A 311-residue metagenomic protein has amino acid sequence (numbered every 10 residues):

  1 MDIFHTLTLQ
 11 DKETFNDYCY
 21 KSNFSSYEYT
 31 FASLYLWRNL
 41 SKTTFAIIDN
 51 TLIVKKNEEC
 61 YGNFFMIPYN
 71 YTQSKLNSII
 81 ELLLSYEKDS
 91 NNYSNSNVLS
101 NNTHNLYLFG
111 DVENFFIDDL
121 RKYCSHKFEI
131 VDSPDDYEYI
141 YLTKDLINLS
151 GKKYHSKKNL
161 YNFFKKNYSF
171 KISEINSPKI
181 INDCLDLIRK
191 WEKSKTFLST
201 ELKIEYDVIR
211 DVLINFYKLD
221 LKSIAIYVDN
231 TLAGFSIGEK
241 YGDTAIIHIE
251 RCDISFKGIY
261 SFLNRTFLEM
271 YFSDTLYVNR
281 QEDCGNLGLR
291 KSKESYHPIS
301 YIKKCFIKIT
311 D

Functional and structural regions predicted by a protein language model:
M1-N50, T200: Amide-forming acyltransferase catalytic core, primarily the GNAT-like/NAT-type and related acyltransferase folds
F15, F164, K293: A residue-level signal for conserved active-site and pocket-lining positions in enzyme catalytic cores
F31-F115, Y227-F256: Conserved donor-binding loop and adjoining core beta-sheet/short helix segment in diverse acyl/aminoacyl transferases
Y107-L108, S173, Y277-R280: Short catalytic-loop micro-motif centered on adjacent basic/acidic residues
F115-I130, N159, G285-Y301: Conserved active-site alpha-helix within GNAT-family acetyltransferase domains
C124-F197: Acyltransferase donor/substrate-recognition loop-hinge adjacent to the catalytic core
N182-T231: Short, conserved active-site entrance elements at the starts or edges of catalytic domains
L221-T310: Aromatic (often tryptophan-rich) hydrophobic motifs at membrane interfaces
